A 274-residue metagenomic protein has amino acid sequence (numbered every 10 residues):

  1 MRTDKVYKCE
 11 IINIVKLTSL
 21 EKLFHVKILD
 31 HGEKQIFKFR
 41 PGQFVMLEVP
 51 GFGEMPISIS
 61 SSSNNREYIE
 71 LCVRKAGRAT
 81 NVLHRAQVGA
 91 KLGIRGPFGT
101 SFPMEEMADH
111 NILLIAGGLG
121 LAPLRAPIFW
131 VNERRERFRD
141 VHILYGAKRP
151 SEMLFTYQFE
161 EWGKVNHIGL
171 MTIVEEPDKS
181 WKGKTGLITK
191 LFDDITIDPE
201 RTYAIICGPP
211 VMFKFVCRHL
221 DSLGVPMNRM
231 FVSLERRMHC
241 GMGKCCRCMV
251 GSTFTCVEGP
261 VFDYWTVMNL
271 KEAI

Functional and structural regions predicted by a protein language model:
M1-A90, K148-R149: Ferredoxin-reductase
N13, S61, T172-V174, V232 (+1 more regions): Structural signal for conserved beta-strand scaffold positions within catalytic alpha/beta enzyme cores
R78-H239: FNR/FR-type flavoprotein reductase catalytic core
V211, E235-P260: Local cysteine-cluster metal-coordination motifs and their immediate loop/turn environment, predominantly Fe-S cluster
V261-I274: Short microdomains enriched in Cys/His and/or Lys/Arg
